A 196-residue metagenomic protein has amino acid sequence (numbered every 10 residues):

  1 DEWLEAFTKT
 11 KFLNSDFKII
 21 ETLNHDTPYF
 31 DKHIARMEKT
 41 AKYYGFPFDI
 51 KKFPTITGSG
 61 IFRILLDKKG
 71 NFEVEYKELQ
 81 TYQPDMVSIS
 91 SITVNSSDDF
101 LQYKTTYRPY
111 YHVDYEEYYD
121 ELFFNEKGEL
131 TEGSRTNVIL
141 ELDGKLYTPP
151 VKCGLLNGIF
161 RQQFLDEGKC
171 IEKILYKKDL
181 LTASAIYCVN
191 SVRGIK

Functional and structural regions predicted by a protein language model:
D1-K196: Helix-start/capping segments and mature chain N-termini
